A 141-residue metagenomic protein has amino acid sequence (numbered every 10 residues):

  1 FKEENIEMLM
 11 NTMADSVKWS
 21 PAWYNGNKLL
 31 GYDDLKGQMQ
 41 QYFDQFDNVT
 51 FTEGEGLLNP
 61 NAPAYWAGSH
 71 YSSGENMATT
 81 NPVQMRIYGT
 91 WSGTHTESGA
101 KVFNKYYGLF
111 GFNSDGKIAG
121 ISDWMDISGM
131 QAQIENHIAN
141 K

Functional and structural regions predicted by a protein language model:
F1-K141: C-terminal and inter-domain tail/linker signature
